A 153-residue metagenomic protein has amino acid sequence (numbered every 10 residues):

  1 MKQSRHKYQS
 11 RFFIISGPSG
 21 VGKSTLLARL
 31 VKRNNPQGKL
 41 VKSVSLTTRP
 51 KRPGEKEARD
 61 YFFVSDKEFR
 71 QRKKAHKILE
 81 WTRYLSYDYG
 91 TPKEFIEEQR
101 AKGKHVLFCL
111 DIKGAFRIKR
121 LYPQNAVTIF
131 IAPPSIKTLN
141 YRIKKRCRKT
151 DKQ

Functional and structural regions predicted by a protein language model:
I15: Hydrophobic anchor at the beta1->P-loop junction of P-loop NTPases
P18: P-loop (Walker A) phosphate-binding loop of NTP-binding proteins
V21: ATP-binding Walker
S24: Walker A/P-loop
L27-A28: Post-Walker A alpha-helix
K32-K42: Post-Walker A helix-loop "phosphate-sensing" segment adjacent to the P-loop in P-loop NTPases
S45-V106, I112, F116: ATP-dependent small-molecule kinase phosphotransfer cores that center on conserved nucleotide phosphate-binding segments
V106-D111, L121-K144: Conserved phosphate-donor/acceptor-positioning beta-strand/loop module used by diverse small-molecule
